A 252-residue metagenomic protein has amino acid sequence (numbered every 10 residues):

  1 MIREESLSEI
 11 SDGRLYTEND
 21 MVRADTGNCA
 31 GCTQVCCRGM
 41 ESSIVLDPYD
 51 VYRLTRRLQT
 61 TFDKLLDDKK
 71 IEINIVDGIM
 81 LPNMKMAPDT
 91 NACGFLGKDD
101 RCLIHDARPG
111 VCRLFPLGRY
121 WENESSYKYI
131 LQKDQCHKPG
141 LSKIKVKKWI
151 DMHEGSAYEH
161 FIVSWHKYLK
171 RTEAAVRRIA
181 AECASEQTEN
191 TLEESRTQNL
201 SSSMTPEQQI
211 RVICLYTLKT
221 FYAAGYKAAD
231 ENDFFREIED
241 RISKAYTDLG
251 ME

Functional and structural regions predicted by a protein language model:
M1-V35, M40-A92, L96-E252: Short loop/turn segments that flank or connect secondary-structure elements
